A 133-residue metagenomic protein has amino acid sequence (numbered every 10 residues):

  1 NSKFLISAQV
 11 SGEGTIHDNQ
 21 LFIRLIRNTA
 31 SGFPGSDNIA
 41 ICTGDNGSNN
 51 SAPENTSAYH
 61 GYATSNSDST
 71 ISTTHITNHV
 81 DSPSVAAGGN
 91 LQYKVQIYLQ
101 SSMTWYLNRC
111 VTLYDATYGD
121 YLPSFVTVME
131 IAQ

Functional and structural regions predicted by a protein language model:
K3, S7-N90, K94-Q133: Terminal beta-strand-rich extracellular "head" domains that mediate receptor/glycan or other ligand binding
